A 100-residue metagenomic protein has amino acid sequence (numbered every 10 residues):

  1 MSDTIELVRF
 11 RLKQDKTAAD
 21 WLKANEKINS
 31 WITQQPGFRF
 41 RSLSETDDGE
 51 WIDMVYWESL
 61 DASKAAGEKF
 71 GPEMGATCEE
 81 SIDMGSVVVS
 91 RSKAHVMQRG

Functional and structural regions predicted by a protein language model:
M1-T4, F10-K13, R39-G49, G75-G100: Glycine-rich beta-strand-turn "strand-cap" elements at beta-sheet edges
I5, N25-E26: Residue-level signal for cytosolic alpha-helical hairpin/rod architecture
R11, M54-Y56: Short hydrophobic/aromatic beta-strand micro-patches that form the beta-sheet surface supporting nucleotide- or nucleic
R11-K23: Short, surface-exposed ligand-recognition loops at beta-strand->loop->(often short) alpha-helix junctions that present
Q14-D15, D48-E50, S59-S63: Short, charged/polar surface micro-motifs in flexible loops or helix N-caps
A18-D20, D53, S63-A65: Short acidic, gly/pro-rich beta-turn/loop elements at beta-sheet edges and active-site/ligand-binding grooves
L22, A65-G67, H95, R99: A beta-strand edge to alpha-helix "cap/lid" segment located at domain peripheries
E26-R39, Y56-S92: An amphipathic, aromatic/His-enriched active-site/gating alpha helix that lines ligand/cofactor pockets
